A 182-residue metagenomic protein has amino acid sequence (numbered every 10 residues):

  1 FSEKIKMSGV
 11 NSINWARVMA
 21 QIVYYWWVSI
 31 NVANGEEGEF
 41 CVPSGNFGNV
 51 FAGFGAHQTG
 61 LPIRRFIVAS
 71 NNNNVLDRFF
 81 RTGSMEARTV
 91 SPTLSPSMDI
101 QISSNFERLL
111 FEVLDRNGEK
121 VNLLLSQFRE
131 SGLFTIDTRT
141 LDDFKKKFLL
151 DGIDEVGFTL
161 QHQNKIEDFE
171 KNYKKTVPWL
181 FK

Functional and structural regions predicted by a protein language model:
F1-K182: PLP-dependent amino-acid enzyme catalytic core
